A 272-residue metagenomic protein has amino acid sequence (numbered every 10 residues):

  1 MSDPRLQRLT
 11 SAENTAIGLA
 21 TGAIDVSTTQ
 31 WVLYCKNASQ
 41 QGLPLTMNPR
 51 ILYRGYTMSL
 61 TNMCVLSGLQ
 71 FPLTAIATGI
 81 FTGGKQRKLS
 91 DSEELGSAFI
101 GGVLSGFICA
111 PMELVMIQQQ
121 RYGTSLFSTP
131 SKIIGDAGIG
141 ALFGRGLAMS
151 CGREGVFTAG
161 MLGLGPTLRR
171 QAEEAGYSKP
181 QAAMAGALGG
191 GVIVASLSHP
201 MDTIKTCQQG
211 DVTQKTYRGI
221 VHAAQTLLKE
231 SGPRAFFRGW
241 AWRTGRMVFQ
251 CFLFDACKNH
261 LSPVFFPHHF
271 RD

Functional and structural regions predicted by a protein language model:
M1-D272: Matrix-facing interhelical linker segments
